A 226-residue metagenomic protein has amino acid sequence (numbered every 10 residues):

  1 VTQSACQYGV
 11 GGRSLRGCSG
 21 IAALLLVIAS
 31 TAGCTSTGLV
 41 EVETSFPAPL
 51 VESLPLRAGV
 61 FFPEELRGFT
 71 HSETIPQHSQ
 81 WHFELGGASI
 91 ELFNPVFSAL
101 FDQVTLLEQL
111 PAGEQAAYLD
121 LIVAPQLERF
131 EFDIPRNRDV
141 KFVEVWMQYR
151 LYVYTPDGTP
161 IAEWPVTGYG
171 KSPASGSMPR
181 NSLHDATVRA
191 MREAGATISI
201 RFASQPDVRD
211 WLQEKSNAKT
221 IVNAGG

Functional and structural regions predicted by a protein language model:
S4-A22: Bacterial N-terminal signal peptides that target proteins for export
G20-T31: Bacterial N-terminal signal peptides
G33-P95, S204-G226: A structural "domain/chain start" motif
T35-V42, Q109-E163, P173-A174: Surface-exposed short loop/turn segments
F62-R67, Q126-F132, T167-Y169: Generic short beta-strand segments
P76-L85, Y154-S204: Short secondary-structure boundary motifs at beta->alpha junctions and helix caps
L85-G113: Mid-chain, structured segments of secreted extracytoplasmic proteins
S98-D102, L106, A196-A203, D207: Sec-exported extracytoplasmic/periplasmic mature domains
